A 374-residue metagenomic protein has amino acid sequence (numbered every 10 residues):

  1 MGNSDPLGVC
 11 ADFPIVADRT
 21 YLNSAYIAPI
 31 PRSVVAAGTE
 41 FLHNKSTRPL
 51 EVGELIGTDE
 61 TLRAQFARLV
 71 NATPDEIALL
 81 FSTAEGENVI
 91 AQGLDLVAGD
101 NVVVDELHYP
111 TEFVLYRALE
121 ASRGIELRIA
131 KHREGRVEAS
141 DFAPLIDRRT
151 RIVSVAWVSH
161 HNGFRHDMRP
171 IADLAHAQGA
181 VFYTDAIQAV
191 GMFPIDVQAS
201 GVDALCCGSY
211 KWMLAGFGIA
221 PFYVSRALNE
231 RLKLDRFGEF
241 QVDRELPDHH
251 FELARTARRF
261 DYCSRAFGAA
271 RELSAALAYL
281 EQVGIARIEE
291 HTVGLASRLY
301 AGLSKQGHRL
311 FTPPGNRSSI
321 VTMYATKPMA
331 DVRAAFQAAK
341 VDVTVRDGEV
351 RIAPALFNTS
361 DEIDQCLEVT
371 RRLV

Functional and structural regions predicted by a protein language model:
M1-V374: Pyridoxal 5′-phosphate
